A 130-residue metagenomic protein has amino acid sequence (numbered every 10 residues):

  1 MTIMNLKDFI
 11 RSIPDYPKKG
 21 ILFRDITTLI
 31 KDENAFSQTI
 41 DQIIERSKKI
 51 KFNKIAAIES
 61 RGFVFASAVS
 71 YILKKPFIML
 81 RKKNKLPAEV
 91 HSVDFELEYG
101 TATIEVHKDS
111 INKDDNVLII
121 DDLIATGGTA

Functional and structural regions predicted by a protein language model:
M1-A130: PRPP-associated nucleotide enzymes
